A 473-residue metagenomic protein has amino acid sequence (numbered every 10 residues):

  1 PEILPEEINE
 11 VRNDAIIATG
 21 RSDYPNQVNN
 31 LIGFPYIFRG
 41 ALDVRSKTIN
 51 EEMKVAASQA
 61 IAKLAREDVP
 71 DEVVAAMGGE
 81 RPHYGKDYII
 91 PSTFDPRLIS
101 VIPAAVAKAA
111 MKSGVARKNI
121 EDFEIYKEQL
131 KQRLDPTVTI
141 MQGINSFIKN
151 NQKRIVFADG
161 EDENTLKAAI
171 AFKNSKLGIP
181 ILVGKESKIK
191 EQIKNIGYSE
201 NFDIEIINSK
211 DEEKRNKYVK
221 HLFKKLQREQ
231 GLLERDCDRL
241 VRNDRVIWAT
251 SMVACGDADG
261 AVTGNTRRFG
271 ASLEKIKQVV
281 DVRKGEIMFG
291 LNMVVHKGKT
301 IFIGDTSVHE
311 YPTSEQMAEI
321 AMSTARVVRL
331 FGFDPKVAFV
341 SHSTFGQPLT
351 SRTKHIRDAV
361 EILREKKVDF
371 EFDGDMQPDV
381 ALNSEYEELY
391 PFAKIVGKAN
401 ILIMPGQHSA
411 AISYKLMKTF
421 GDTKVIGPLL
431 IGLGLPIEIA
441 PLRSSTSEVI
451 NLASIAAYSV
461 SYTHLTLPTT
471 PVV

Functional and structural regions predicted by a protein language model:
E2-P103, L442, L452: Adenosine-phosphate binding glycine-rich loop
I3, R117-I120, K127-Y462: Anion-binding alpha/beta catalytic cores of soluble intermediary-metabolism enzymes, centered on
R12, K112, H296-G298: Short acidic-glycine loop/turn motifs at beta-strand connectors
E52-A60, V101, A105, D236 (+2 more regions): A non-catalytic, amphipathic alpha-helix used as a structural packing/dimerization or gating element in enzyme scaffolds
K54, S58, P70-E72, M111 (+2 more regions): A cross-family phosphate/adenosyl-ligand binding-site feature
A62-N150, V460: Phosphate-binding loop/pocket of nucleotide- and phosphate-handling active sites
T463-T469: Conserved small/polar residues in nucleotide/adenosyl-binding loops
